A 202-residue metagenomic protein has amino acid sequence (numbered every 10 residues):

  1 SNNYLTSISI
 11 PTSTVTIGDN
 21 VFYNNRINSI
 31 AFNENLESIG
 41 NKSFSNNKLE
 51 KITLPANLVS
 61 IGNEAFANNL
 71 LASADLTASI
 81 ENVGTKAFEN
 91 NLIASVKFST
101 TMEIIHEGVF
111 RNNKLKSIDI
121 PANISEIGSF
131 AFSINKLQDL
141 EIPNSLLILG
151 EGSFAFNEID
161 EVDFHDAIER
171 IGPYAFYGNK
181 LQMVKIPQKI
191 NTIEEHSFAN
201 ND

Functional and structural regions predicted by a protein language model:
N2-T16, R26-S38, K48-S60, L70-N82 (+6 more regions): Structural signature of tandem-repeat unit edges
G18-V21, G40-S43, G62-A65, G84-A87 (+5 more regions): Consensus positions within tandem repeat domains that build extended binding/scaffold surfaces
